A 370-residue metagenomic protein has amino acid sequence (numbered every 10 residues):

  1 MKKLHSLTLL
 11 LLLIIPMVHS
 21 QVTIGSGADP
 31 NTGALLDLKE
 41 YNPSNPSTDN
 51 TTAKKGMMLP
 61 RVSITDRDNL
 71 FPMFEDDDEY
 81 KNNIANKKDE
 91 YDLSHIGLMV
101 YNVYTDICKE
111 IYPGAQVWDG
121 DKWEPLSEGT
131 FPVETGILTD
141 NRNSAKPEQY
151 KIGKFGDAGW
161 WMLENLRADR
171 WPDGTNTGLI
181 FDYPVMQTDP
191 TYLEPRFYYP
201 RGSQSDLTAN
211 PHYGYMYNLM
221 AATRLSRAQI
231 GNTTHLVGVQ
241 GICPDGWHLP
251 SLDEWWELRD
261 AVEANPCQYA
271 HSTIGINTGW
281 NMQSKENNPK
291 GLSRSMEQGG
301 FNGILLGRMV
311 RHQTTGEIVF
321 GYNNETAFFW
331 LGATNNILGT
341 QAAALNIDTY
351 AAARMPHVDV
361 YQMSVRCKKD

Functional and structural regions predicted by a protein language model:
M1-I24, W118: Bacterial Sec-dependent N-terminal signal peptides
T8, E40, S251: Residues that line or immediately flank small-molecule/substrate-binding pockets and catalytic motifs
L13-M17, D29, N50, D92 (+4 more regions): Generic structural signal for beta-strand residues in well-ordered domains
S20-G114, D119-K122: C-terminal trimerization/auto-chaperone modules of long, extracellular attachment fibers and adhesins
R61, G114, P125-D370: Conserved positions within compact, well-structured domain cores
